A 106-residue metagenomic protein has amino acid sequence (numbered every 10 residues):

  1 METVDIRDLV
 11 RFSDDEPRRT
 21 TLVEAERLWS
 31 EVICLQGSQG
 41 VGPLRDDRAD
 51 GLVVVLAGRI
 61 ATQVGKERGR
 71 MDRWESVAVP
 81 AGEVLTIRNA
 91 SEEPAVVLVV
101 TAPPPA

Functional and structural regions predicted by a protein language model:
M1-E31, G42-P43: A short, N-terminal "cap"/entry segment at the start of jelly-roll beta-barrel domains of the cupin/DSBH fold
E26-R27, S38-A49, P103: Short beta-strand/loop turn elements enriched in aromatics
L28, G37, R48, E67 (+2 more regions): A generic "binding-loop/recognition-motif" signal
C34-Q36, R45-T62: Short, conserved beta-strand element in jelly-roll/cupin
G65-A81: Short acidic-glycine-tyrosine-enriched beta hairpin
R73, A81-A106: Ligand-binding loop in jelly-roll beta-barrel domains
